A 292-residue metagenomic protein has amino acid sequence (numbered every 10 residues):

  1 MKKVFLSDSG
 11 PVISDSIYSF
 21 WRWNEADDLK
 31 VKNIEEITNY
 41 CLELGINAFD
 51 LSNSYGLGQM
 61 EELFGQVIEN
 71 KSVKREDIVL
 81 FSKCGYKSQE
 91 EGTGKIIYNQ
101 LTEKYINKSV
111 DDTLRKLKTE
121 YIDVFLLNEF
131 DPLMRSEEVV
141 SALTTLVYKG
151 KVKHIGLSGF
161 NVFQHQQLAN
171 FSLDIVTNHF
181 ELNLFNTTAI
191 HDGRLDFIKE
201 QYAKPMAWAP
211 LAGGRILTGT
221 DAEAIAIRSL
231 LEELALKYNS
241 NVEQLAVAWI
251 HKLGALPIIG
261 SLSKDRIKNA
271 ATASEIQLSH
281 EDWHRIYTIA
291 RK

Functional and structural regions predicted by a protein language model:
M1-I78, E120: N-terminal binding-site loop/beta-alpha segment at the start of enzyme catalytic domains that lines or forms
K3, F130-K292: Beta/alpha (TIM)-barrel catalytic core signal, keyed to glycine-rich beta->alpha loops juxtaposed to Asp/Glu that bind
P11-S16, G45-A48, K74-I78, T119-D123 (+4 more regions): Short, well-ordered coil/turn segments that N-cap beta-strands
R22-A26, K87-I96, G214-T218, R266-N269: A short acidic, helix-capping loop that chelates divalent metal ions and anchors anionic groups
D28-C41, N99-K118, V162-Q166: Short, acidic/polar
L29-N33, Q59, L63, I97-Y105 (+2 more regions): Alpha-helix N-cap and loop-to-helix initiation/capping positions
K74-Q100: Structural motif corresponding to the early beta-alpha repeats
L114-L133: Active-site groove signature of glycoside hydrolases
